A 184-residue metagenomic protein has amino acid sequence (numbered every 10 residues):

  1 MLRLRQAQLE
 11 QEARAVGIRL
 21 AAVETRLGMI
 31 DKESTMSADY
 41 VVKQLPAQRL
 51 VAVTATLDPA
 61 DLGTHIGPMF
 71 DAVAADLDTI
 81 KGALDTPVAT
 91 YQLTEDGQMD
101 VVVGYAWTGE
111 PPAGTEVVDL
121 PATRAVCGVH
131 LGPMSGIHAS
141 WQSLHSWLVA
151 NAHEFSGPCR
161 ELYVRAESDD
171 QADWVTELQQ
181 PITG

Functional and structural regions predicted by a protein language model:
M1-G184: A solvent-exposed interaction/effector surface
